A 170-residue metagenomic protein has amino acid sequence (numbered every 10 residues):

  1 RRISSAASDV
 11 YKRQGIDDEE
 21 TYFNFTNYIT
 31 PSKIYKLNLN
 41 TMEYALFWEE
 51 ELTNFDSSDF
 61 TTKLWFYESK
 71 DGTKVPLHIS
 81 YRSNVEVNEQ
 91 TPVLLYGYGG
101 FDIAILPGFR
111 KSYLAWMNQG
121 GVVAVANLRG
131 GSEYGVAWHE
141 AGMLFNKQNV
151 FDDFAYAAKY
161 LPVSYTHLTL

Functional and structural regions predicted by a protein language model:
R2-A7, Y11, H167-L170: Single conserved hydrophobic/aromatic residue that forms the stacking wall/gate of nucleotide- or nucleobase-binding
S5-D9, T26, A45: Secreted/periplasmic carbohydrate-active enzymes, especially glycoside hydrolases
K12-I16: Structural signature of eukaryotic scaffold interfaces centered on beta-propeller domains
E19-F25: Short beta-strand elements that form the blades of beta-propeller/WD-repeat-like and other beta-sheet-rich scaffold
F25-N27, S69: Non-cytosolic beta-sheet module surface loops
T30-Y35: Structural motif
T41, W48-S164: Cap/lid segment of the alpha/beta-hydrolase catalytic domain
